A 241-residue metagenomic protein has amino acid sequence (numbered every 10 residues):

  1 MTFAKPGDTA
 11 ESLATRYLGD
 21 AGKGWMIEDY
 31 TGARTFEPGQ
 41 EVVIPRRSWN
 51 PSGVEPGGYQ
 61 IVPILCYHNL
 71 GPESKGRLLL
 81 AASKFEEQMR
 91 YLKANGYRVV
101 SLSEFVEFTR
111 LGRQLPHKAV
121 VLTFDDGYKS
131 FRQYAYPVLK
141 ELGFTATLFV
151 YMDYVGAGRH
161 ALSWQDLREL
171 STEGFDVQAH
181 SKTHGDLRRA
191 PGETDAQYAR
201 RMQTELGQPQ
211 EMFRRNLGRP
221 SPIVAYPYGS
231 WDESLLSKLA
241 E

Functional and structural regions predicted by a protein language model:
M1-F3, S12, R16-G57: Extracellular LysM carbohydrate-binding repeats and other cell-envelope/extracellular binding modules
T2-A4, L65-C66: A short beta-strand micro-motif
G7, L18, Y30-G32, R47-W49 (+4 more regions): Solvent-exposed coil/turn segments that connect beta secondary-structure elements in extracytoplasmic/periplasmic
Q60-K75, N95-R98, F108-L111, P116-V120 (+1 more regions): Metal-dependent polysaccharide deacetylase catalytic core of the NodB/CE4 family, i.e., the active-site-bearing domain
A81-L102: Catalytic domains of carbohydrate-active enzymes, especially glycoside hydrolases
W231-E241: Short, electropositive alpha-helical surface patch
